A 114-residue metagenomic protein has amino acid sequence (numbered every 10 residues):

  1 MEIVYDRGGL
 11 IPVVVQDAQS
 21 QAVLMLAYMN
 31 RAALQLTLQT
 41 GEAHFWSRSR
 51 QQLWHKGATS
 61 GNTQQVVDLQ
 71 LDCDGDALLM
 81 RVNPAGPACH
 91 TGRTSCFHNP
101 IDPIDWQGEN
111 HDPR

Functional and structural regions predicted by a protein language model:
E2-L10, Q16-L24, M29-R114: C-terminal binding/interaction regions
